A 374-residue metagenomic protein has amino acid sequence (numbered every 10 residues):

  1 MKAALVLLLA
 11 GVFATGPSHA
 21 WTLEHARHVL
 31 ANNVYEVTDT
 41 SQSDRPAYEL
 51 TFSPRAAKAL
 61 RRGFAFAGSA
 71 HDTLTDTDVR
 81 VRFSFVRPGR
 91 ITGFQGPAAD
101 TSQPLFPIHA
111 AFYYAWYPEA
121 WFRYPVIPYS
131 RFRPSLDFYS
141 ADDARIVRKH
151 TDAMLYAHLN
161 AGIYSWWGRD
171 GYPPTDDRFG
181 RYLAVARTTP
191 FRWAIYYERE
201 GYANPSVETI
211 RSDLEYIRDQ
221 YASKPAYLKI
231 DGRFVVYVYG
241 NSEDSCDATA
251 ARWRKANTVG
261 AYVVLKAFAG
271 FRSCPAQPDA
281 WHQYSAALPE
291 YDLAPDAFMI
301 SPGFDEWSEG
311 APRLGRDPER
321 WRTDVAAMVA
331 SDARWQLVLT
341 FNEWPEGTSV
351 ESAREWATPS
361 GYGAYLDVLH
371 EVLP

Functional and structural regions predicted by a protein language model:
A4-V12: Bacterial N-terminal signal peptides
G16-H19: Sec/Tat signal peptide C-region and signal peptidase I cleavage site
W21-A47, P54-A65, T73-L105: Mature N-terminal, pre-catalytic/accessory segment of carbohydrate-active enzymes
V86-P374: Glycan-processing catalytic domains of CAZymes
